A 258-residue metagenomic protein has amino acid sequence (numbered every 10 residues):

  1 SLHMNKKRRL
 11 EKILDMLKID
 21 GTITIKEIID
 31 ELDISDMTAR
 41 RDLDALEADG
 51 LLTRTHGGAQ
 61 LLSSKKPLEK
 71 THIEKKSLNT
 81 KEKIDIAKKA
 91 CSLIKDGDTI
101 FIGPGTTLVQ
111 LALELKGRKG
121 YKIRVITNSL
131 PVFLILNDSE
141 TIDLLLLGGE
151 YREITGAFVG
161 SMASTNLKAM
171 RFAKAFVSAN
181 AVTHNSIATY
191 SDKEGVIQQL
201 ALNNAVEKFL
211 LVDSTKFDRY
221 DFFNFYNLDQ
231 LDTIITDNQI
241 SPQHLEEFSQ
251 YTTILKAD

Functional and structural regions predicted by a protein language model:
L2-K12, K18-K26, E31, M37 (+3 more regions): HTH-adjacent hinge/linker in prokaryotic transcriptional regulators
N5-D15, G21-I28, D33, T38 (+4 more regions): Conserved phosphate- and dinucleotide-binding cores of soluble alpha/beta proteins, encompassing both enzyme active
G97, G120-K122, A205, L231: A general structural motif
F101, V125, Y190: Conserved SAM-binding loop
T107: Hydrophobic/small residue at the entry helix of a nucleotide-binding pocket
Q110: Active-site signature of alpha/beta-hydrolase-fold catalytic machinery across serine- and Asp/Cys-nucleophile hydrolases
E114-L134: Catalytic core of membrane glycerolipid acyltransferases/transacylases, capturing the structured, soluble-facing
